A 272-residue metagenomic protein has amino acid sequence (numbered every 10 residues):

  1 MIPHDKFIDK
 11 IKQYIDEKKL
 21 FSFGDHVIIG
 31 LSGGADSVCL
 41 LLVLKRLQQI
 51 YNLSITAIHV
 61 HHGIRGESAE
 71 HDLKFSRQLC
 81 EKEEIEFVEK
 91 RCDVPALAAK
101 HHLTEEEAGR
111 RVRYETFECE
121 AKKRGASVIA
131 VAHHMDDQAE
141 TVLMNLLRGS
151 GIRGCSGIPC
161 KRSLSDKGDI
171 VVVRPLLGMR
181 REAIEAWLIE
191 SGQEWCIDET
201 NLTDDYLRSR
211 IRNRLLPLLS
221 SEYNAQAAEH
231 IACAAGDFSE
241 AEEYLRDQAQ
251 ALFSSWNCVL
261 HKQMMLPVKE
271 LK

Functional and structural regions predicted by a protein language model:
M1-L31, A35-R214: Core alpha/beta nucleotide-donor-binding catalytic domains of modification enzymes
L164, D169-I170, Y206-K272: ATP/NTP-dependent adenylation/nucleotidyl-transfer catalytic domains that generate, transfer, or process NMP-activated
